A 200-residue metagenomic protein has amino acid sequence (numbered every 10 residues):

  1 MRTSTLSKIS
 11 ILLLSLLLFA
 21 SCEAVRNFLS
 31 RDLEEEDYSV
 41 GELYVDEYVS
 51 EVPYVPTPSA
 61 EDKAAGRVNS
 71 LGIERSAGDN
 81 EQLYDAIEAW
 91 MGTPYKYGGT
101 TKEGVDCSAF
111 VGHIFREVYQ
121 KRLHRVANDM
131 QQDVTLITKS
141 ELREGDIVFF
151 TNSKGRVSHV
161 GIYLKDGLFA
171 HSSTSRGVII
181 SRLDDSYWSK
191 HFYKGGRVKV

Functional and structural regions predicted by a protein language model:
R2, E23-Y38, L164-V200: Aromatic- and glycine-rich peptidoglycan recognition patches
R2-S10: Bacterial N-terminal signal peptides that target proteins for export
L18-S21: C-terminal motif of bacterial Sec signal peptides marking the signal peptidase cleavage site
R26-N69: Post-signal peptide N-terminal segment of mature Sec-exported envelope proteins
T93-E144: Catalytic cysteine-centered active-site loop
G145-I147, G167: Structural motif
H159-Y163: Short beta-strand-centered aromatic/proline hotspots
